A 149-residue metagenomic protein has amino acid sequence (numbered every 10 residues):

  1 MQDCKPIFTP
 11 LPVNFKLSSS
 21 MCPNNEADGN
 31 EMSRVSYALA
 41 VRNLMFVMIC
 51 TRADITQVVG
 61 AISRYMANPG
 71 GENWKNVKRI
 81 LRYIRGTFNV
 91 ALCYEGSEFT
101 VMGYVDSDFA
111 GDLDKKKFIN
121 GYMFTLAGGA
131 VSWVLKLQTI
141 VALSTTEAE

Functional and structural regions predicted by a protein language model:
M1-E149: Divalent metal-binding acidic/histidine catalytic loops
